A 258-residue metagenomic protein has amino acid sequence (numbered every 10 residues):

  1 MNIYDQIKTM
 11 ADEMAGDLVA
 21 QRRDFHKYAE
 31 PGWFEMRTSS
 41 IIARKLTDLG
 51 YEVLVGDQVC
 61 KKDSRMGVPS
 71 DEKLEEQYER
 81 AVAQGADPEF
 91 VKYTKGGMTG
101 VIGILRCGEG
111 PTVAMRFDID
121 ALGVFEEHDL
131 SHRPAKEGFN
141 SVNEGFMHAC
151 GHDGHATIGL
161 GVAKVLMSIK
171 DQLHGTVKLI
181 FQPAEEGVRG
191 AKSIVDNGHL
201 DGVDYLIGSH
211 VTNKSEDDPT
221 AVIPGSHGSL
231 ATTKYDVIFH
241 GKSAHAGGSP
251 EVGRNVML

Functional and structural regions predicted by a protein language model:
I3-H148, T157, G161, Q172-L173: Acidic/His- and Gly-rich active-site-bordering loop/insert found across diverse amide/peptide-bond hydrolases
G67, T99-V101, L122-V124, A135-M147 (+2 more regions): Histidine/acidic-residue-rich, glycine-tolerant segments that coordinate divalent metal ions
